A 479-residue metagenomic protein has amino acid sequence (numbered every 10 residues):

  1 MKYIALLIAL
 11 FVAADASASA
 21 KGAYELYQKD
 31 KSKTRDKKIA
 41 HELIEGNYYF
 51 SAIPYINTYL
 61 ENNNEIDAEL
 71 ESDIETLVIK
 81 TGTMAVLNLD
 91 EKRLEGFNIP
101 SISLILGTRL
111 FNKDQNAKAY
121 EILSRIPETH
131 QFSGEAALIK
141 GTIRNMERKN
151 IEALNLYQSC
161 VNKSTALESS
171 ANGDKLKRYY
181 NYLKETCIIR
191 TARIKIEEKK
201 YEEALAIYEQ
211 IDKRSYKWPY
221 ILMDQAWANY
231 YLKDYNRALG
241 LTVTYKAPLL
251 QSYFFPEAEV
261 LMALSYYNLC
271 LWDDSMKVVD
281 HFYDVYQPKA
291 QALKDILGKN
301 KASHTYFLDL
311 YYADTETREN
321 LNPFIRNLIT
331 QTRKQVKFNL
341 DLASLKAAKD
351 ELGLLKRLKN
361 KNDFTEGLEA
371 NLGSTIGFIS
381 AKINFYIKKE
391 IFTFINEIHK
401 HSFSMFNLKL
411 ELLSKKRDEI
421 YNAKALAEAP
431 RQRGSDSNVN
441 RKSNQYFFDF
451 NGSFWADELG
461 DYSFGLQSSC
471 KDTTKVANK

Functional and structural regions predicted by a protein language model:
K21-K29, A40-N57, N63-A68, D73-G96 (+1 more regions): Extracytoplasmic/secretory-pathway proteins
A23-D30, N57-E65, L89-I99, S124-F132 (+4 more regions): Solenoid-like repeat scaffolds
K29-K37, N47-Y49, N62-S72, E95-I105 (+4 more regions): Generic helix N-cap/helix-start motif at coil->alpha-helix transitions
G46, K80-T81, K113, E147 (+3 more regions): Structural motif corresponding to the intra-repeat A-B loop/turn of tetratricopeptide repeats
Y49, T83-M84, N116, N150 (+3 more regions): TPR-repeat structural position
